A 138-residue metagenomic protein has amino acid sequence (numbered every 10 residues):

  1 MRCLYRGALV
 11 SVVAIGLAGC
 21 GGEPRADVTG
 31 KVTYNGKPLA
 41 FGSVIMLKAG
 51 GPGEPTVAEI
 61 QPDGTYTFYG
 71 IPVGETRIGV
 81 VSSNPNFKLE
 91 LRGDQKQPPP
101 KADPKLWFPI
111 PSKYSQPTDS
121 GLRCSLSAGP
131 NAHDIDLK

Functional and structural regions predicted by a protein language model:
M1-A18: Sec-dependent bacterial lipoprotein signal peptides
C20-P24: Bacterial signal peptide processing site
T29-L39: Structural motif
G42-V57: Short amphipathic beta-strand segments in non-cytosolic proteins
D63-Y69: Short, surface-exposed beta-strand/beta-hairpin micro-motifs centered on an aromatic residue
G74-N84: A short, solvent-exposed beta-strand micro-motif common in secreted/extracellular proteins
N84-L91: Short acidic/polar inter-strand loop motif in beta-rich domains
Q97-K138: Extracellular beta-sheet/turn segments enriched in Thr/Pro/Gly and aliphatic residues
